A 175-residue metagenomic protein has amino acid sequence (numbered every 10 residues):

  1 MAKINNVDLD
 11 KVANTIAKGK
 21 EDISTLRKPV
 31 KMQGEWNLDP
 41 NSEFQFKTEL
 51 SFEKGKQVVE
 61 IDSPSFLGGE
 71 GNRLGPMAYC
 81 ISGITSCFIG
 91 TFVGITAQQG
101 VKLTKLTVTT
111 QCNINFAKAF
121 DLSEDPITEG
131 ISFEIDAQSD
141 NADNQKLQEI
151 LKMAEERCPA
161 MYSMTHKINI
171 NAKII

Functional and structural regions predicted by a protein language model:
M1-S82, G94-I175: Extended beta-strand/beta-hairpin segments
I81, C87-I89: Compact, glycine-rich, soluble single-domain proteins
